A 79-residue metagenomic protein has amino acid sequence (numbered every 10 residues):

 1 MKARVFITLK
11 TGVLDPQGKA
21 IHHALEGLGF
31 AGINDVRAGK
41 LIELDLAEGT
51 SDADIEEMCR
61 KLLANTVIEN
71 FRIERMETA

Functional and structural regions predicted by a protein language model:
K2-E43, A47-T50, D54-A79: Long, contiguous binding/interaction regions
